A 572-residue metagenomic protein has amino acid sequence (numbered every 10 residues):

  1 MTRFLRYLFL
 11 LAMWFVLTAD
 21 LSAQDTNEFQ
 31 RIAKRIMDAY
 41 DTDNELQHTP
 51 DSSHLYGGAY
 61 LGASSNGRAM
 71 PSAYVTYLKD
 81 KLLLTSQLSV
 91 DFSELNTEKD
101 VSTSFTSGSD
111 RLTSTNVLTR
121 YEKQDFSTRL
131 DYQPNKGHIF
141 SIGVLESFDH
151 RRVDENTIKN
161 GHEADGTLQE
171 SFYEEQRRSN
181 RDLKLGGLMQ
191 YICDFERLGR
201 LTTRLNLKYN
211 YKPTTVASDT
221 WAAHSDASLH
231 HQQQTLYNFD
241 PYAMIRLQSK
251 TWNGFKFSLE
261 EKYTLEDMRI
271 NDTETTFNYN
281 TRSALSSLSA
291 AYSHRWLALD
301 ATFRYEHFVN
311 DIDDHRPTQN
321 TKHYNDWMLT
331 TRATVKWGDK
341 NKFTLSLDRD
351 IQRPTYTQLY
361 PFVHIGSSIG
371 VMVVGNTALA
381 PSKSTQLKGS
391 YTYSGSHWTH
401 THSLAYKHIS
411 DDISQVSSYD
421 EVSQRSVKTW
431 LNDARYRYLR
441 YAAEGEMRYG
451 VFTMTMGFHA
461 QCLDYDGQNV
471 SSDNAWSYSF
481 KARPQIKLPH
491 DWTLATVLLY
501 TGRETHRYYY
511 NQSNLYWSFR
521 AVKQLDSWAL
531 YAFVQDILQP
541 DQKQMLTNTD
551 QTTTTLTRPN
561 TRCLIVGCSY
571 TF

Functional and structural regions predicted by a protein language model:
L8-V16: Bacterial N-terminal signal peptides
L17-N160, E174-K212, Y237-F239, I245-L259 (+12 more regions): Membrane-proximal, glycine/serine-rich, low-complexity loop/turn segments characteristic of large bacterial
H54-G57, E98, Q124-F126, S258-L265 (+4 more regions): Surface-exposed extracellular loop regions of Gram-negative outer-membrane beta-barrel proteins
A59-Y60, R111-N116, Q169-R177, S225-Q233 (+8 more regions): Extracellular loop and loop/strand-boundary signature of outer-membrane beta-barrel proteins
V101-S109, T157-T167, S218-A227, T273-N278 (+7 more regions): Flexible, surface-exposed loop regions and adjacent strand-edge segments of Gram-negative outer-membrane beta-barrel
F172, N180, R197-Y292, A298 (+1 more regions): Replace "related TpsB outer-membrane translocases also match" with "some related outer-membrane beta-barrels such as
H230-L236, D240-Y242, N376, A380 (+5 more regions): Outer membrane beta-barrel strand-and-loop segments of large Gram-negative receptors, especially TonB-dependent
F458-Y465, A475-Q524, L538: C-terminal beta-barrel architecture of Gram-negative outer-membrane proteins
